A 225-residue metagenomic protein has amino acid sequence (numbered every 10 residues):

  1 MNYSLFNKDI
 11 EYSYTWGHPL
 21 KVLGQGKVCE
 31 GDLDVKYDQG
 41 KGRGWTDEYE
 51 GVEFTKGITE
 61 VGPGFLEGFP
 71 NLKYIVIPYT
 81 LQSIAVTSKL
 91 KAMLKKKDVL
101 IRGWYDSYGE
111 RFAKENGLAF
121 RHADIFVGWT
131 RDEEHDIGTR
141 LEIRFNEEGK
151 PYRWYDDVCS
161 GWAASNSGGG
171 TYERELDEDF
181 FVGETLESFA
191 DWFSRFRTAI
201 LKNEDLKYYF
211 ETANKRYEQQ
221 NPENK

Functional and structural regions predicted by a protein language model:
M1-V35, T46-E60, F69-S83, L94-S107 (+2 more regions): Structural signature of tandem-repeat unit edges
Y37-K41, G168: Surface-exposed intrinsically disordered loops and tails
E60, A113, G149-K150: Ankyrin repeat (ANK) tandem alpha-helical domains that serve as protein-protein interaction scaffolds, prominent
S88-K91, Y108-G117: Short, aromatic/basic amphipathic alpha-helical patches
H122, T171, S188-D191, R195-Q220: Short, mixed-charge low-complexity intrinsically disordered segments
F126-D136: Negatively charged, low-complexity tracts enriched in Asp/Glu with abundant Ser/Thr
H135-S194: Acidic, low-complexity, intrinsically disordered interaction modules
